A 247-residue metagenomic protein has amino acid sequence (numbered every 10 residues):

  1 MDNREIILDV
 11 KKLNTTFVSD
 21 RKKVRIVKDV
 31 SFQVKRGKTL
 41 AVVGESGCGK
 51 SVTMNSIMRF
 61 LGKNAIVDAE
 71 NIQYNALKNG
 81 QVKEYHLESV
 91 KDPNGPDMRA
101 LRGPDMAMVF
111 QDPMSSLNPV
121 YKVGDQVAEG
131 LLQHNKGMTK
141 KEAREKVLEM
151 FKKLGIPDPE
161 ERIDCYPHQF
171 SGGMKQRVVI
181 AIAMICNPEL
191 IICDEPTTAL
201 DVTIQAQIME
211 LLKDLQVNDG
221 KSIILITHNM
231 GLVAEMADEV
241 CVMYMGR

Functional and structural regions predicted by a protein language model:
V43-G44: The feature captures the beta-strand-to-loop junction immediately N-terminal to the Walker
N71-A100, T139, E210: ABC ATPase NBD Q-loop/coupling interface
K141-E161, K213: Conserved ABC ATPase "signature" region
I185-E189: A short, proline-enriched helix->beta-strand linker immediately N-terminal to the Walker B motif in ABC-type P-loop
I191-D194: Catalytic Walker B motif of ABC-type/P-loop ATPase nucleotide-binding domains
L200, I204-R247: P-loop NTP-binding/switch modules centered on Walker-like glycine-rich loops
